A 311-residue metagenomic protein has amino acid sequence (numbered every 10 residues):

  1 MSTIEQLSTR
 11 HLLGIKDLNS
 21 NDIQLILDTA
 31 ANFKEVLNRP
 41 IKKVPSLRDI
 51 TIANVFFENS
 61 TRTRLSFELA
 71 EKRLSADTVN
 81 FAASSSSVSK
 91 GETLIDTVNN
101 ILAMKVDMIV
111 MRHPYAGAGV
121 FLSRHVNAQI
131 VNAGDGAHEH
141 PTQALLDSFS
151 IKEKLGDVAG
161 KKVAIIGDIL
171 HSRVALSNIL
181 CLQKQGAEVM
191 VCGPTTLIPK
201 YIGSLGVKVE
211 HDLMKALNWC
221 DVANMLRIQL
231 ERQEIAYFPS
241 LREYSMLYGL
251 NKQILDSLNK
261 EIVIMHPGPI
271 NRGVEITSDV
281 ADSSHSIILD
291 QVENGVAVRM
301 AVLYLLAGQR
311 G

Functional and structural regions predicted by a protein language model:
M1-L69: Positively charged, low-complexity intrinsically disordered leader regions
I41-F149, R272: Phosphate/diphosphate ligand-binding glycine-rich loop within oxidoreductases
L47-I52, A159-V163, E261: Phosphate-coordination loops involved in phosphoryl transfer and adenosine-cofactor binding
F57-L69, E153-L226: Glycine-rich phosphate/diphosphate-binding loop of Rossmann-like nucleotide-binding domains
A128, G186-E188, S257-V263: A short helix->loop->beta-strand "cap" motif at the edges of active sites that frequently abuts
I202-D279, S286: Rossmann-like adenosine-cofactor binding region
D282-G311: C-terminal helix-to-coil terminal segments
